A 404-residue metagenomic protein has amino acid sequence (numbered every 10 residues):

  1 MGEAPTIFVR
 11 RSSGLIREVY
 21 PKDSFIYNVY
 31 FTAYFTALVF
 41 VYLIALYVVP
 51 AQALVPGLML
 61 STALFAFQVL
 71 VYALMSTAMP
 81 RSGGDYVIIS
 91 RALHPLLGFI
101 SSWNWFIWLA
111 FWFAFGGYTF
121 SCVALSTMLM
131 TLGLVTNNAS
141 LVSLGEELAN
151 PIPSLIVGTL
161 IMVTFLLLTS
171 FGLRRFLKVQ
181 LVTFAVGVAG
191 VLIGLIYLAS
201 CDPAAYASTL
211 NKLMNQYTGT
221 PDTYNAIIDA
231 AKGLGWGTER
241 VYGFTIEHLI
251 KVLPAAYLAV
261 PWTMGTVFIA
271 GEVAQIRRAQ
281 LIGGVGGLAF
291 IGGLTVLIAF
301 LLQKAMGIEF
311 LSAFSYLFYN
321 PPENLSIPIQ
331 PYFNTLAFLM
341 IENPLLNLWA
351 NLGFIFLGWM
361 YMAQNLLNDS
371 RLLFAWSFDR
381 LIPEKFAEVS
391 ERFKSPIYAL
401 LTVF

Functional and structural regions predicted by a protein language model:
M1-V55, F65-L70, R81, L210-A226 (+1 more regions): Membrane-interface "cap" regions at the ends of multi-pass membrane proteins
R11, L15, V48, L74-A78 (+5 more regions): Membrane-water interface regions at transmembrane-helix termini and the short interhelical loops of multi-pass membrane
R11-E18, G84, F171-V182, P261-I298 (+2 more regions): Hydrophobic, small-residue-rich membrane helices and short re-entrant helix-turn-helix hairpins that build
V19, D23, S154-P221, P261 (+1 more regions): Membrane-interface loop-to-helix entry segments
D23-V39, G158-T164, Y217-A305, P344-N368: Hydrophobic, membrane-embedded alpha-helices of multi-pass small-molecule transporters
V39-S154, E247: Extracellular loop-to-transmembrane helix junctions
Y47, Y118-L166, D202-I250: Inter-helical loop and helix-membrane interface segments of multi-pass membrane transporters/permeases
V87-I89, H94, L129-T131, V135 (+4 more regions): TM-loop-TM module centered on a large, flexible mid-protein loop between adjacent transmembrane helices in multi-pass
